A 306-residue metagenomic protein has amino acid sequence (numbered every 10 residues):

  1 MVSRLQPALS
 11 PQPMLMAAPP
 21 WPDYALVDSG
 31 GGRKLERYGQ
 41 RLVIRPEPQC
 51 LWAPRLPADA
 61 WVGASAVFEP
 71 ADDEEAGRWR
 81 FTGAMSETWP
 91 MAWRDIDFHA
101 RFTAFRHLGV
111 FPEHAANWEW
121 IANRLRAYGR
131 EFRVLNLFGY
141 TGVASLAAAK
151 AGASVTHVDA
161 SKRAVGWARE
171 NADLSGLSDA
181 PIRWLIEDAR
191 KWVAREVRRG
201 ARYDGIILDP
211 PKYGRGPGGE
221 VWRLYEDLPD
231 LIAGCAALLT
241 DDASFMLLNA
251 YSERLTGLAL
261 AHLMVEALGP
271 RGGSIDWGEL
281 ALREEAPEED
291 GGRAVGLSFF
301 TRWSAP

Functional and structural regions predicted by a protein language model:
P20-E36, V43-P112, E119: Non-catalytic substrate-recognition/targeting regions of SAM-dependent transferases
P112-R130: Conserved alpha-helix/loop element of class I SAM-dependent methyltransferases that forms part of the SAM/SAH-binding
G129-Y140: Conserved class I S-adenosyl-L-methionine
T141-A153: Conserved SAM-binding loop of SAM-dependent methyltransferases across substrates and taxa, primarily the Class I
S154-D159: Conserved SAM-binding motif I beta-strand of class I
S161-I207: S-adenosyl-L-methionine
A189-A267: S-adenosylmethionine
A243-P306: C-terminal catalytic and target-recognition region of SAM-dependent MTase-like enzymes, primarily methyltransferases
